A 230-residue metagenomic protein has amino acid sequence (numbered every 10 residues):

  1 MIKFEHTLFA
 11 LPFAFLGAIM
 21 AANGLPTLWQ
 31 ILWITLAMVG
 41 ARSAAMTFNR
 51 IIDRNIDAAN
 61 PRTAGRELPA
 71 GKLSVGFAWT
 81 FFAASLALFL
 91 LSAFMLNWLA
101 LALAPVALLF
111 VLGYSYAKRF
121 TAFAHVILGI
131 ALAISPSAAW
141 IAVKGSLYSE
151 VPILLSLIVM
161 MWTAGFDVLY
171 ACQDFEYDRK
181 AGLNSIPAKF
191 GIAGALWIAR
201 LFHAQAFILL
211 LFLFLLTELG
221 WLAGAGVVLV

Functional and structural regions predicted by a protein language model:
M1, L36, R66-E150, L154: Intramembrane alpha-helical segments
K3, D167-V168, Y177: Membrane-proximal soluble regions of multi-pass membrane proteins
K3-M20, G129-A133: The first (N-terminal) embedded transmembrane alpha-helix
H6, H125, H203: Histidine-centered active-site/metal-ligand motif
T7, F48, I52-D57, Y177: Proline-centered turn/helix-capping motifs that create local helix->coil transitions or kinks
F13-I52, R62, A83-F94, L101-G113 (+1 more regions): Membrane-embedded alpha-helical segments that form the functional core of polytopic membrane enzymes, especially those
W33-M38, R54-A104, K180-V230: Multi-pass membrane catalytic core of lipid/isoprenoid biosynthesis enzymes
